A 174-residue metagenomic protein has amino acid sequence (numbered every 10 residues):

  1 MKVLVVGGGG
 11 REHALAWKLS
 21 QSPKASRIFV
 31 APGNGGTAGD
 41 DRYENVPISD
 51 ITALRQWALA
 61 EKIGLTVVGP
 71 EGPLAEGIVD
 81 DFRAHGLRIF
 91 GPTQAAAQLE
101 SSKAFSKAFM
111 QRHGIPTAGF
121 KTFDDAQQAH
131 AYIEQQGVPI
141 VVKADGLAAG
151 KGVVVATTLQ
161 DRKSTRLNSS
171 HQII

Functional and structural regions predicted by a protein language model:
M1-A95: ATP-binding N-terminal substructure of ATP-dependent carboxylate-amine bond-forming enzymes
G7, F123, V154-T158: Short beta-strand-to-turn element immediately C-terminal to the catalytic PLP-Schiff-base lysine in fold type I
P73-A75, A149, I174: Short glycine-rich, flexible loops that bind phosphorylated cofactors or substrates
R88-I89, Q111-A118, P139-V141: Rossmann-fold dehydrogenase core element
A96-E100: Short, small-residue-enriched loops and turns at beta-alpha junctions that line or gate enzyme active sites
S101-Y132: Short, glycine-/small-residue-rich phosphate/pyrophosphate-handling segment
M110, Q136-A156: ATP-grasp fold ATP-binding core
D161, L167-I174: Single conserved hydrophobic/aromatic residue that forms the stacking wall/gate of nucleotide- or nucleobase-binding
